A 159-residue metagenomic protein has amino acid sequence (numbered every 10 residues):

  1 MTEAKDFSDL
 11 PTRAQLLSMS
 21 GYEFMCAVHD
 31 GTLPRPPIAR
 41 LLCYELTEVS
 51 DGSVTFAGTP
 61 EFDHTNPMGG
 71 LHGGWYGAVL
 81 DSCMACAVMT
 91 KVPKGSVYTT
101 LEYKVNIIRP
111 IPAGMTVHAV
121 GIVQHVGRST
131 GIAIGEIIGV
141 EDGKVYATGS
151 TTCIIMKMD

Functional and structural regions predicted by a protein language model:
M1-D159: Terminal targeting signals and extreme-terminal segments of soluble enzymes
